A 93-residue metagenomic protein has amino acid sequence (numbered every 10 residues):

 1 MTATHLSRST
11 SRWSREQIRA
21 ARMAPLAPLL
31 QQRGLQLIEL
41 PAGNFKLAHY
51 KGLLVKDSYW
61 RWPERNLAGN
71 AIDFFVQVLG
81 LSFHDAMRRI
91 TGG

Functional and structural regions predicted by a protein language model:
M1-G93: N-terminal structured subdomain of primase-like DNA metabolism proteins
